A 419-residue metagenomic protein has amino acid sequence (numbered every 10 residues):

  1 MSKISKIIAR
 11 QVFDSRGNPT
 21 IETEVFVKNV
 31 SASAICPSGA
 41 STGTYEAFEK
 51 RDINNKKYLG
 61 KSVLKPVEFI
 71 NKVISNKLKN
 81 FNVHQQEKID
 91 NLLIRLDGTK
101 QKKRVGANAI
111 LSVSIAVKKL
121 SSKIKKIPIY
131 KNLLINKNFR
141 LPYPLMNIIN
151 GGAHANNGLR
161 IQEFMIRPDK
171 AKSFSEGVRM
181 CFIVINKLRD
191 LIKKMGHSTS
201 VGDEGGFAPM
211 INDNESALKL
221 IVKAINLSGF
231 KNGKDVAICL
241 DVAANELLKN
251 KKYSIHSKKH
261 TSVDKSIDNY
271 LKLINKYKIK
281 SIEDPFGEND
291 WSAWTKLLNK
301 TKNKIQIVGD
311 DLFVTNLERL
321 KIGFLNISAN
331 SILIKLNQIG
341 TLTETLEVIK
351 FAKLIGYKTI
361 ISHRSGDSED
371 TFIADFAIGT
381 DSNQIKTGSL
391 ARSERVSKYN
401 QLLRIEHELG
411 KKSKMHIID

Functional and structural regions predicted by a protein language model:
M1-T20: Short, Gly/Pro- and small/polar-rich lid/capping loops
Q11, I21-S38, M146-P168, K223 (+3 more regions): Short beta-strand elements
F13-S15, G98-V117, P144-N156, V201: Glycine/serine-rich anion-binding loops at beta->alpha junctions that coordinate negatively charged ligand groups
P37-I127, K131, V178, G206: Metal- or metallocofactor-binding catalytic centers and their adjacent structured scaffolds across diverse enzyme
F139-G202: Mobile "lid/hinge" segments at catalytic clefts and subdomain interfaces of large enzymes
E163-F174, S198-N214, A243-H256: Active-site-proximal beta-alpha loop/turn segments in soluble metabolic enzymes
E215-D419: Catalytic core of soluble alpha/beta enzymes
